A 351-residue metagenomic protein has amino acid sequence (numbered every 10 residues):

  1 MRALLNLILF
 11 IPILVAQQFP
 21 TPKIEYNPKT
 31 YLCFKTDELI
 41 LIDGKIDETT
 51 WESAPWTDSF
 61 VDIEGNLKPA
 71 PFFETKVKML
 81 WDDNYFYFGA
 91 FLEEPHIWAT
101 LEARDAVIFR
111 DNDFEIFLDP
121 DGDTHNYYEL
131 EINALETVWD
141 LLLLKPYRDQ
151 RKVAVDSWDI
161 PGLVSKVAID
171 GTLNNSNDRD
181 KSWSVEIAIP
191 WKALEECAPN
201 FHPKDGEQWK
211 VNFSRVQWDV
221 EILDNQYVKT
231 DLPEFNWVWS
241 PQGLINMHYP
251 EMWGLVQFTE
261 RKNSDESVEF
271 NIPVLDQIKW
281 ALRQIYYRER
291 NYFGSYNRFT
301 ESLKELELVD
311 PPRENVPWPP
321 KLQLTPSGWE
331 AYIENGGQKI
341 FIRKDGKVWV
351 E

Functional and structural regions predicted by a protein language model:
M1-F10: Sec-dependent signal peptide recognition, specifically the positively charged N-region followed immediately by
Q17-F293, R313-E314, W318-P320, L324 (+1 more regions): Structural preference for beta-rich elements and adjacent junctions enriched in aromatics
P273, T300-E351: Periplasmic/extracellular, small/polar-rich flexible segments of pilin-like filament-forming proteins
N297: Conserved micro-motifs of the catalytic ATP-binding
